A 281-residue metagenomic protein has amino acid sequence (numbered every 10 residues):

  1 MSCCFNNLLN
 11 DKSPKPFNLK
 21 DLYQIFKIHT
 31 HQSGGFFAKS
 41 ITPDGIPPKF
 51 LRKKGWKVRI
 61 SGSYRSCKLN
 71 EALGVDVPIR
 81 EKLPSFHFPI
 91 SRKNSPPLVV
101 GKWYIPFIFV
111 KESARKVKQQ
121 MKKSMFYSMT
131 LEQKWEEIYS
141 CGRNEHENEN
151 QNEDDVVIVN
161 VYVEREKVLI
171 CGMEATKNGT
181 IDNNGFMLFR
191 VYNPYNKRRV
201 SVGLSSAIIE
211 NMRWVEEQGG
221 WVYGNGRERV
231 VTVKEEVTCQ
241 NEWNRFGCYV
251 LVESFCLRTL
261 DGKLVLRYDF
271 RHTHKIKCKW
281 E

Functional and structural regions predicted by a protein language model:
M1-K111: Lectin-like carbohydrate-binding module/patch detector with strong preference for beta-trefoil
P89-E281: Membrane-permeabilization and membrane-interfacing ectodomains
